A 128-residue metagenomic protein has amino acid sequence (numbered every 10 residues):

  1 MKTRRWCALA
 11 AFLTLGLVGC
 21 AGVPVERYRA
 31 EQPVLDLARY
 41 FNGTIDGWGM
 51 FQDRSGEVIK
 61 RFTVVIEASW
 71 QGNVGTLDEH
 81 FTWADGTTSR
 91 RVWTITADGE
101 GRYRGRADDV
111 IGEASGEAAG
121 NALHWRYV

Functional and structural regions predicted by a protein language model:
M1-A10: Bacterial N-terminal signal peptides that target proteins for export
R4, R27-Y28: Hydrophobic alpha-helical segments, principally membrane-spanning helices and signal/leader peptides
G16-G19: C-terminal motif of bacterial Sec signal peptides marking the signal peptidase cleavage site
A21-P24: Bacterial signal peptide processing site
Y28-T44: N-terminal helix-cap/turn-to-beta initiation motif at the start of protein domains
W48, Q52-V128: Central antiparallel beta-sheet cores of small beta-barrel/beta-sandwich binding domains
